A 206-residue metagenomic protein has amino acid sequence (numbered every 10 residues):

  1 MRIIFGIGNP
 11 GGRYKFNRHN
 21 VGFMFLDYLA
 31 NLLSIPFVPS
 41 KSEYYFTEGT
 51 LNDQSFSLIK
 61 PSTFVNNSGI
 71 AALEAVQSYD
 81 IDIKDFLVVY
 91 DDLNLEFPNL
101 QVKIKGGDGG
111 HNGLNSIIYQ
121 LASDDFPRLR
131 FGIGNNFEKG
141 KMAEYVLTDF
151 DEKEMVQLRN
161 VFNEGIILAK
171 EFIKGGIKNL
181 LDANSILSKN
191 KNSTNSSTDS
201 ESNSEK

Functional and structural regions predicted by a protein language model:
R2-I104, N115-L129, N136-K141, V156-S196 (+1 more regions): Nucleotide and nucleotide-moiety/phosphate-recognizing core
Q101-G107, V146-D149: Short glycine-enriched, charge-decorated loop/helix-capping segments at active-site entrances that position
G110-G113: Hydrophobic alpha-helical segments within soluble ligand-binding/sensing domains
E152-K153: A hydrophobic, small-residue-rich beta->alpha segment in the mid-to-C-terminal subdomain of diverse proteins
